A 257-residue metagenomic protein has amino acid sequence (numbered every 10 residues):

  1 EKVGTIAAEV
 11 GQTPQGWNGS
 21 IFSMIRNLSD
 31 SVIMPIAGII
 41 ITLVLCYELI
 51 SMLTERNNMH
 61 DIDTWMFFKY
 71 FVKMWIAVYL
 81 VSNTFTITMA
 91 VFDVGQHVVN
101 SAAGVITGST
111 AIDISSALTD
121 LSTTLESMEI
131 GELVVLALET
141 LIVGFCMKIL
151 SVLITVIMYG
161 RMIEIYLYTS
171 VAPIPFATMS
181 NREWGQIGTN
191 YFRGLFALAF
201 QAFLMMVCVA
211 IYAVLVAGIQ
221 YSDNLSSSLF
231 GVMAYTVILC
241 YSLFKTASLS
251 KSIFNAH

Functional and structural regions predicted by a protein language model:
E1-I40: Binding/recognition "hotspot" determinant
I25-M34, W65, K69-V72, E126 (+3 more regions): Alpha-helical membrane-interface segments at transmembrane helix boundaries
G38, T42-T54, M205-Q220: Juxtamembrane "helix exit" motif at the C-terminal ends of alpha-helical transmembrane segments in multi-pass membrane
I40-V78, V171-G185: Hydrophobic transmembrane alpha-helix segments characteristic of membrane transport and insertion machinery
W75-V171, M205-F254: Non-cytosolic segments of integral membrane proteins
F176-R193, Y221, S252-I253: Alpha-helical transmembrane segments
Y191-A199, V237, Y241: Transmembrane helix-bundle signature of multi-pass membrane transporters/permeases
L198-M206: Hydrophobic alpha-helical membrane segments
